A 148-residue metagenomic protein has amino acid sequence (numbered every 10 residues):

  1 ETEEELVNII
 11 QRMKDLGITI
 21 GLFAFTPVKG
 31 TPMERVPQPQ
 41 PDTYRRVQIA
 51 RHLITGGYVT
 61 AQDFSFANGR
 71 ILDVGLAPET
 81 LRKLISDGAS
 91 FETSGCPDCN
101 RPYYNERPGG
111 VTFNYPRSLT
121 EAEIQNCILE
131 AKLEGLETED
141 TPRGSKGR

Functional and structural regions predicted by a protein language model:
E1-T2, M13: Ligand/cofactor pocket segment of small-molecule handling proteins
V7-R148: Auxiliary Fe-S-binding modules of radical SAM enzymes
